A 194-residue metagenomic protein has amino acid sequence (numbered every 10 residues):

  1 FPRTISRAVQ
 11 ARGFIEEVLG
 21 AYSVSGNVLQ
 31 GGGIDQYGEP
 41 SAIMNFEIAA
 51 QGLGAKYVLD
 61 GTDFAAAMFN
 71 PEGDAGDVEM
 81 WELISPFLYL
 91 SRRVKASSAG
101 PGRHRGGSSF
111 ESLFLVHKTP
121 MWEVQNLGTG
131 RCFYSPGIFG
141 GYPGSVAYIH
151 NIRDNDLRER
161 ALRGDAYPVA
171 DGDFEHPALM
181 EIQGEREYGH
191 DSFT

Functional and structural regions predicted by a protein language model:
F1-T194: Glycine/proline-enriched, intrinsically flexible loops and inter-domain linkers
